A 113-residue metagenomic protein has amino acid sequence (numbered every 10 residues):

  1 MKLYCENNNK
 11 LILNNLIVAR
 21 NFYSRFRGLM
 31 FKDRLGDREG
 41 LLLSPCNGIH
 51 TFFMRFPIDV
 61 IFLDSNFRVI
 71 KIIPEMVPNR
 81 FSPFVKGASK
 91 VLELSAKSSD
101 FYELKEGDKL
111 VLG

Functional and structural regions predicted by a protein language model:
M1-G113: Compact, glycine-rich, soluble single-domain proteins
